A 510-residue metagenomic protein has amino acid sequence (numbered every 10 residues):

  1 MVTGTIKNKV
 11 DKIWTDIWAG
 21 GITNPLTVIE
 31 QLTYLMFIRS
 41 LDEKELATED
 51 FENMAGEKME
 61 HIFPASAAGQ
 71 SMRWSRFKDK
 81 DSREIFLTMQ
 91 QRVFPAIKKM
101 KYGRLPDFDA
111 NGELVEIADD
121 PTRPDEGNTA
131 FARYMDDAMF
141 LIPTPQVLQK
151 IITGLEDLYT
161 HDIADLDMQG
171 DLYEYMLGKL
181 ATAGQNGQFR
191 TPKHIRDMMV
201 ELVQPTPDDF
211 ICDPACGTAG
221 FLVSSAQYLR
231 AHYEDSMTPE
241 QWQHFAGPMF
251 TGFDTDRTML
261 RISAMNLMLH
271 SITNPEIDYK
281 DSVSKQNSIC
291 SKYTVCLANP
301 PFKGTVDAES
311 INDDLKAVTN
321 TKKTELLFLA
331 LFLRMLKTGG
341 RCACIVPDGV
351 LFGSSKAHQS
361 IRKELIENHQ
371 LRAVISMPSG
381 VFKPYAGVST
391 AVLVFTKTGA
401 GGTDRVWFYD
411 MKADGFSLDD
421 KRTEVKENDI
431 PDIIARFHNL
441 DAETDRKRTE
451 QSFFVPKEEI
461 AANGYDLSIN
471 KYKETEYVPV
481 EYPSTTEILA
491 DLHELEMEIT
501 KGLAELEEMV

Functional and structural regions predicted by a protein language model:
M1-L202, T206-P207, P275-N287, S376-G380 (+2 more regions): Non-catalytic, mostly N-terminal accessory regions of nucleic-acid modification and defense proteins
T23, D307-T324, D348-A357, P378-Y385 (+3 more regions): Short, contiguous acidic/charged loop-to-helix segments that flank catalytic cores in large enzymes
V28, T255-I262, K322-F395: Conserved Class I SAM-dependent methyltransferase catalytic core
R39-E45, L180, A219, L229 (+4 more regions): A generic secondary-structure signal for well-formed alpha-helical elements
Q188-A298, K303-D307, D314, K322 (+3 more regions): Conserved S-adenosyl-L-methionine
A246, K292, C296, V388-S389 (+3 more regions): A generic structural signal for well-ordered coil/turn residues at beta-strand boundaries that shape enzyme active-site
M268, P301, K337, R341 (+9 more regions): Hydrophobic alpha-helix feature that most strongly marks membrane-spanning transmembrane helices and their immediate
Q370-L371, K383-I433: C-terminal, active-site-flanking charged/polar segments
